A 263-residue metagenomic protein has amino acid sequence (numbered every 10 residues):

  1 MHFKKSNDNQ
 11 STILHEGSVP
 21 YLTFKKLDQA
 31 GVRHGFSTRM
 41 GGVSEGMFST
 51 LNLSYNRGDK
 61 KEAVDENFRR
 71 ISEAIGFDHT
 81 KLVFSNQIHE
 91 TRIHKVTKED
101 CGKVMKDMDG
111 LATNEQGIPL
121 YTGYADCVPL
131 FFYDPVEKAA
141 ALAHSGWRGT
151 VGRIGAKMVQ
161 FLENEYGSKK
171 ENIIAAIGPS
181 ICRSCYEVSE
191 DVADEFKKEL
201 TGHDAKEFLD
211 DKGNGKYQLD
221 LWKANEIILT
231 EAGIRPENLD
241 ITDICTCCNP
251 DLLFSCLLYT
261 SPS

Functional and structural regions predicted by a protein language model:
M1-S261: Active-site microenvironment for binding and transforming phosphate-containing groups
